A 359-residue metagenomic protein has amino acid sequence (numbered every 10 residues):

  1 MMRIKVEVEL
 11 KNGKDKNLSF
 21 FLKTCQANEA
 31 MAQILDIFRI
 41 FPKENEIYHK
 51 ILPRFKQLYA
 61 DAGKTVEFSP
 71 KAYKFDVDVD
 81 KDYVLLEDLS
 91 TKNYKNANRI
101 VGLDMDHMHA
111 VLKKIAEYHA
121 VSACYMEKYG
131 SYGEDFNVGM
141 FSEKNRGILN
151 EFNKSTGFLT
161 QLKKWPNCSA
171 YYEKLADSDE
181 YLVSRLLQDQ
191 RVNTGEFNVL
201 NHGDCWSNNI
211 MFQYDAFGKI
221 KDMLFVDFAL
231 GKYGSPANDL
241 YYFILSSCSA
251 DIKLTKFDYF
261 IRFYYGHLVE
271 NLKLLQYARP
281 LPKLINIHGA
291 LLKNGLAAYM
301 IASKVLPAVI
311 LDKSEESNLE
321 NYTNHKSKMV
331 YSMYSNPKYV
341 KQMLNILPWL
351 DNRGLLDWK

Functional and structural regions predicted by a protein language model:
M2-K154, G234-A237, I252, L274-L275: Conserved ATP-binding subdomain of kinase catalytic cores across diverse folds
L10, A176-D179, D222, C248 (+2 more regions): Plant-skewed but cross-kingdom recognition/interaction modules and surfaces
L10-K16, G63, T194, D215-D222: Short, solvent-exposed loop/turn segments that connect beta-strands within catalytic domains and beta-strand-rich
E46, K50, L230-L274, A298-N321 (+1 more regions): Active-site activation/catalytic loop segments of kinase-like enzymes and analogous catalytic loops in related
N93-H202, F212-F217, N321-K359: ATP-dependent phospho-/nucleotidyl transfer catalytic cores
D204, D227: Conserved catalytic-loop position in the HRD/HxD motif
N208: Conserved protein-kinase catalytic-loop position immediately C-terminal to the HRD catalytic Asp
E270-K359: Helix-rich C-terminal or lid/interface subdomains of diverse kinases
